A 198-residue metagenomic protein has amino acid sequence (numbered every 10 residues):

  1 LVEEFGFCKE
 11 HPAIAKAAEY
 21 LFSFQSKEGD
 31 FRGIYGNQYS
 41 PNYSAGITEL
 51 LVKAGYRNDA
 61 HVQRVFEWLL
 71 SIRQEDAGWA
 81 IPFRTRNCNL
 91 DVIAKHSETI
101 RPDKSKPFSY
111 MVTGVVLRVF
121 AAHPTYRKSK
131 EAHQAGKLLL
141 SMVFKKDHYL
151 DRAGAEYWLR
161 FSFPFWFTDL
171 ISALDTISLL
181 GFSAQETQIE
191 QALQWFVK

Functional and structural regions predicted by a protein language model:
L1, A18, F22-F24: Eukaryotic helix-linker segments that join adjacent hydrophobic helices
L1-I14, R32-R64, Q74-Q191, K198: An alpha-helical repeat/solenoid feature that recognizes helix-turn-helix modules
E28-G29: Blade-loop segments of beta-propeller domains
E67-W68: Beta-rich carbohydrate-recognition and catalytic domains
